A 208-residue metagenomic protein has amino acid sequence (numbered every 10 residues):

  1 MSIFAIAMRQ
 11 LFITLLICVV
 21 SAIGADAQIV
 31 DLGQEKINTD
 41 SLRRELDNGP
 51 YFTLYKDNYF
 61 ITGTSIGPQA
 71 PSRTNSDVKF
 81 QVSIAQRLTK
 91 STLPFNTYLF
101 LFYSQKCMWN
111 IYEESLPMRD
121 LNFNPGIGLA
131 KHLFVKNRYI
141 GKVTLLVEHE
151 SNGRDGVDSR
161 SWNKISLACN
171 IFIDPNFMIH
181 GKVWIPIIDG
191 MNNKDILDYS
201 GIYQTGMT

Functional and structural regions predicted by a protein language model:
M1-R43: Cleavable N-terminal export/targeting peptides
A5-A7, A22-A27, A70, A85 (+2 more regions): A sequence-composition feature that detects small, non-aromatic residues
I13-L15, S72, S115: Generic detector of short alpha-helix boundary/capping microenvironments and adjacent low-complexity segments
Q28-K90, I127: Short glycine/proline- and aromatic-enriched beta-strand/turn motifs that initiate or cap beta-hairpins
L54-K56, F60-G63, K90-T208: Outer-membrane pore/translocation modules
